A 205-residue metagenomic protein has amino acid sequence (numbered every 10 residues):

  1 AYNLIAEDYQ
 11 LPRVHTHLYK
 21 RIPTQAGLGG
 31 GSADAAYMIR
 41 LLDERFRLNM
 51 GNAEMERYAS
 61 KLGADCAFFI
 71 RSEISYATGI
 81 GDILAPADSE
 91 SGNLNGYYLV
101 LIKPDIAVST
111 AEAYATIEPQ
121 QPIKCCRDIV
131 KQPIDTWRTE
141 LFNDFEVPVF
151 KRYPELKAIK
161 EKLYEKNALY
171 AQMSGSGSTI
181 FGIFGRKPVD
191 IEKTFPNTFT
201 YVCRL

Functional and structural regions predicted by a protein language model:
A1-Y9, L18-P23: N-terminal lobe of the biotin/lipoate ligase/transferase fold
A6-H15, L41-L62, R186-P196: Phosphate-handling active-site elements
V14-G27, L169-A171: Short pre-catalytic strand/loop immediately N-terminal to key active-site residues, enriched for Gly-Thr
A26-E54, F68: DPxDG-like acidic metal-binding loop motif
G30-G31, M173-S178: Glycine-rich beta-strand-to-loop/alpha-helix junction loops that act as flexible
R71-Y170, G185-P196, Y201-L205: Conserved, helical-rich catalytic subdomain that frames metal- and/or nucleotide-binding sites in enzyme alpha/beta
T179-F184: Short beta-strand->loop micro-motif that forms the acidic, two-metal-ion catalytic signature in nucleotide-processing
